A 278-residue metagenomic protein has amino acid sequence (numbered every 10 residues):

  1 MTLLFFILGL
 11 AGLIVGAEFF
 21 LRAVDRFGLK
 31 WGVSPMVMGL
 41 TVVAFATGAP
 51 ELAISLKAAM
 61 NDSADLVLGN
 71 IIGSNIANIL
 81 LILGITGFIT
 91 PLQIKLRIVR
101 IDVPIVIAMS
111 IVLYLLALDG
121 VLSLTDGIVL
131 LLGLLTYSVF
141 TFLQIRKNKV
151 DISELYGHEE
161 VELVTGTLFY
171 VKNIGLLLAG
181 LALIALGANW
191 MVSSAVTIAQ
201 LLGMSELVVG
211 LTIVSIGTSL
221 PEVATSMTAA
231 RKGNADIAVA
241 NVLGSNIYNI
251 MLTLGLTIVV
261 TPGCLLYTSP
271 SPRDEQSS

Functional and structural regions predicted by a protein language model:
M1-P35, N148-S215, G233: Selected transmembrane alpha-helices and immediately adjacent juxtamembrane segments of polytopic inner-membrane
L4, L8, P104-L115, T125 (+2 more regions): Lipid-exposed faces of alpha-helical membrane segments in multi-pass integral membrane proteins
L10, S55-L56, F88, I111-L115 (+4 more regions): Alpha-helical transmembrane segments of multipass membrane proteins
F19, P91-L92, L118-V121, Y137-Y156 (+1 more regions): Transmembrane helix exit motif
V37, R97-I107, V239-A240: Cytoplasmic-side transmembrane-helix entry/capping segments in multi-pass membrane proteins
M38-A46, P104-Y114, H158-V164, N246-L254: Small-residue-rich segments of transmembrane alpha-helices in multi-pass membrane proteins, especially helix faces
T41-S74, N78-G84, T212-G263: Helix-loop-helix junctions within the multi-pass membrane cores of secondary transporters/permeases
Y267-P272: Conserved small/polar residues in nucleotide/adenosyl-binding loops
